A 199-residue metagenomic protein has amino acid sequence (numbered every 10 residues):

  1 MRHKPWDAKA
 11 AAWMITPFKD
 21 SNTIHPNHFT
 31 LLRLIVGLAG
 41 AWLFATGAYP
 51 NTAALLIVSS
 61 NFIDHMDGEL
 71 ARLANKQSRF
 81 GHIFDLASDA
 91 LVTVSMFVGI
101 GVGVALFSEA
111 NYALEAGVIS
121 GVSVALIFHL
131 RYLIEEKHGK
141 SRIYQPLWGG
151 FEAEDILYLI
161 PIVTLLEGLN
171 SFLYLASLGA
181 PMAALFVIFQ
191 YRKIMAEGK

Functional and structural regions predicted by a protein language model:
M1-T16, L86-K199: A feature for the membrane-embedded catalytic helix bundles of lipid/isoprenoid biosynthetic enzymes
W13-S21, H25: Cytosolic juxtamembrane amphipathic/interface segments immediately preceding and feeding into a transmembrane helix
S21, A71, Q77, A87-V94: Loop-to-transmembrane-helix entry motif
N22, P26, S78, H82 (+1 more regions): Membrane-helix interfacial "entry" motifs
T23, G47, A74-Q77, L106 (+1 more regions): Helix-loop interface residues and adjacent transmembrane-helix termini in multi-pass membrane transporters, primarily
H28-F80: Membrane-embedded alpha-helical segments that form the functional core of polytopic membrane enzymes, especially those
T52-A54, R79-H82, S141-W148: The feature identifies polytopic integral membrane transport proteins across all domains of life
F62-L70, I83, A87, L91 (+1 more regions): Active-site His/Glu-centered metal-binding helix of metallohydrolases
